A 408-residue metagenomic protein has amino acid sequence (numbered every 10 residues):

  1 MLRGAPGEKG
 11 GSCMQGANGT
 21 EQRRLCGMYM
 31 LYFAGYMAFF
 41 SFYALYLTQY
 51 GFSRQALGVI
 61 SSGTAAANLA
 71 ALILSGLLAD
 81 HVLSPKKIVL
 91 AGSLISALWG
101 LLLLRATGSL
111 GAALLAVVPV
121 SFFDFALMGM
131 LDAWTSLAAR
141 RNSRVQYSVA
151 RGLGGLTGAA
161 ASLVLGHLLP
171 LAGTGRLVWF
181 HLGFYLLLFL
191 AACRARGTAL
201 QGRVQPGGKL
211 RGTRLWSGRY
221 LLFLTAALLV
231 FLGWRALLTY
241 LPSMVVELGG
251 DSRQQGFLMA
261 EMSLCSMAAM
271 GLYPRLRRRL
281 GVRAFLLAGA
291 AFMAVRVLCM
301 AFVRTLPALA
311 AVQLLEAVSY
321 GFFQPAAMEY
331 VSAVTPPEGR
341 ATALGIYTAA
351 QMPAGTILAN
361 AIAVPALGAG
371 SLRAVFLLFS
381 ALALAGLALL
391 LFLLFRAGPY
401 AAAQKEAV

Functional and structural regions predicted by a protein language model:
M14-G19, A195-A227: Juxtamembrane intracellular "pre-TM" segments in multi-pass secondary transporters
G16-A65, Y220-A227, F231-L248, Q255: Helix-loop boundary and gating motifs at the non-cytosolic
M30, L110-L127, L228, A308-F322: Hydrophobic core of transmembrane alpha-helices in multi-pass small-molecule transporters, especially MFS/SLC-type
A71-S84, L169, A269-G281, L367: Helix-to-loop junctions at the C-terminal end of transmembrane segments in multipass secondary transporters
K87-L101, A284-C299: Structural signature of the two symmetry-related core transmembrane helices
V118-L153: Cytoplasmic helix-loop-helix junction between adjacent transmembrane helices in 12-TM secondary transporters
P170-G183, P365-A383: A membrane-interface helix-boundary motif in multi-pass transporters
A341-A369: A late C-terminal transmembrane helix in Major Facilitator Superfamily
